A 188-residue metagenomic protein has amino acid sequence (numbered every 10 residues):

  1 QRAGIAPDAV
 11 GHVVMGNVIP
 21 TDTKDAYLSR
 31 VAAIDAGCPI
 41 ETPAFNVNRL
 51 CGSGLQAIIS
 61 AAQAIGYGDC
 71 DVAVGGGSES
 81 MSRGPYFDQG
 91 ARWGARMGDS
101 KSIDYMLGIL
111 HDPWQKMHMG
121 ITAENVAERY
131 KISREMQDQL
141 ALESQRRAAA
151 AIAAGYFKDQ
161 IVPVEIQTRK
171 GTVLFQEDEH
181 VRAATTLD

Functional and structural regions predicted by a protein language model:
Q1-A3, A32, G98-S100: Short catalytic helix/loop segments, enriched in acidic residues and glycine and frequently bearing histidine
Q1-A9, V126, Y130-K131: Phosphate/pyrophosphate-binding loops at sites that engage ATP/ADP/AMP, CoA/4′-phosphopantetheine, polyphosphate
P7-G16, P43-N48, A73-S78, M136-E143 (+1 more regions): Beta-strand segments within the central parallel beta-sheet cores of soluble alpha/beta enzyme folds
V13, N17-V72, P113-I121, L187-D188: Conserved catalytic cysteine-centered active-site region of acyl-thioester-dependent Claisen-condensing enzymes
N17-V18, A36, G76-S78, G84 (+3 more regions): Fold-independent oxyanion-binding glycine-rich loops and adjacent beta-strand/coil segments at enzyme active sites
R49-E79, A127-Y156: Active-site-proximal alpha-helical scaffold in enzymes
D71-V126: Flexible glycine-/small-residue-enriched beta->alpha junction loops that bind anionic phosphate/pyrophosphate groups
M136-D188: N-terminal extracellular/periplasmic Venus flytrap/periplasmic-binding protein-like
